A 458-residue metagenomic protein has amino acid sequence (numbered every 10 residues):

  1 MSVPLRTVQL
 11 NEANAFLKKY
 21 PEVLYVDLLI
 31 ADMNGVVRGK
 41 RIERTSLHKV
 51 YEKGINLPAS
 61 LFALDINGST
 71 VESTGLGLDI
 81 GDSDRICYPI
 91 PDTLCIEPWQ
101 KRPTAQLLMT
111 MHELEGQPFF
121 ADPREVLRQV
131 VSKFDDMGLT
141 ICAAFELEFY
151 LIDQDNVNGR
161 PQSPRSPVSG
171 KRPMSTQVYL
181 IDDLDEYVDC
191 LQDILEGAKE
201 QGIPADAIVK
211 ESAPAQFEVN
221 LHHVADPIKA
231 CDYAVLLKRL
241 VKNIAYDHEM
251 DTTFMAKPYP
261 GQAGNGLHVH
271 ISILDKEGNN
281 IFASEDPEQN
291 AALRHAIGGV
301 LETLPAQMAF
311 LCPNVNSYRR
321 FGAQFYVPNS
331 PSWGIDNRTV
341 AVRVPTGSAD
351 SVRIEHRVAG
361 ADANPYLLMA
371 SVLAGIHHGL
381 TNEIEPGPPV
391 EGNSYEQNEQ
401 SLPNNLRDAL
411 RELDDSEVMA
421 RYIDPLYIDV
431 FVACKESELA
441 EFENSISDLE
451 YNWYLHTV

Functional and structural regions predicted by a protein language model:
M1-A205, K210, K229-Y233, N398-V458: ATP/Mg2+-dependent ligation/transfer catalytic cores
S2-V3, V8-N11, L240-N243, M250-D251 (+2 more regions): Catalytic-core signal marking the mid-to-C-terminal active-site face
R102-T104, A144, S212-P214, G264-H268 (+1 more regions): Short, solvent-exposed loop/turn segments at the edges of secondary structure
L107-E113, F217-V224, I271, H356: Short, hydrophobic beta-strand segments
E148-Q162, K210-H222, M255-E277: Histidine-centered divalent-metal-coordination microenvironment in nucleic-acid enzymes
V178, D182-A205, V219-D226, K238-F254 (+1 more regions): Accessory "access/gating" subregions that flank catalytic or transport cores
D182-C190, A207-A213, D226-L237, V241 (+3 more regions): Short, contiguous, pocket-lining structural segments that sit at or immediately flank catalytic/ligand-binding sites
G197-D206, E211-A213, I228-K229, D247-D251 (+2 more regions): N-terminal structural module
